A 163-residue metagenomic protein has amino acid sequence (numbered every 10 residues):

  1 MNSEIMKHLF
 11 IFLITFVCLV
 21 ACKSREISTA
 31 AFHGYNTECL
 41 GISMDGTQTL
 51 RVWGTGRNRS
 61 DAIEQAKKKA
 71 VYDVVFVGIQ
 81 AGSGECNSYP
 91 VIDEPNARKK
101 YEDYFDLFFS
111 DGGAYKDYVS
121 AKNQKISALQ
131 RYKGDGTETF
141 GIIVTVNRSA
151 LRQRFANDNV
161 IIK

Functional and structural regions predicted by a protein language model:
M1-S28: Bacterial Sec-dependent N-terminal signal peptides
C22-K163: Domain-level marker for long, solvent-exposed, non-transmembrane regions
